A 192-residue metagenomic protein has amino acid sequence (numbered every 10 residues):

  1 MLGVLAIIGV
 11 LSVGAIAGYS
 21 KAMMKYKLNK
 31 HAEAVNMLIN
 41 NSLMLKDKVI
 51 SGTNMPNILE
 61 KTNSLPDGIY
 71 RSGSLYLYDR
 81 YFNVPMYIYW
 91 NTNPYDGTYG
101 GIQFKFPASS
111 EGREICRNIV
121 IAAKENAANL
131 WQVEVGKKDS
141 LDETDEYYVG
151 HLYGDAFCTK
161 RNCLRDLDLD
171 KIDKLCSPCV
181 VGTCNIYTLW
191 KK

Functional and structural regions predicted by a protein language model:
M1-M23: N-terminal single-pass transmembrane signal-anchor helix
A17-T53: Membrane-proximal N-terminal amphipathic helix
S42-L75: Short, glycine/small-hydrophobic-rich surface segments
R71-K192: Intrinsically disordered, low-complexity regions enriched in Pro/Ser/Thr/Gly and acidic residues
